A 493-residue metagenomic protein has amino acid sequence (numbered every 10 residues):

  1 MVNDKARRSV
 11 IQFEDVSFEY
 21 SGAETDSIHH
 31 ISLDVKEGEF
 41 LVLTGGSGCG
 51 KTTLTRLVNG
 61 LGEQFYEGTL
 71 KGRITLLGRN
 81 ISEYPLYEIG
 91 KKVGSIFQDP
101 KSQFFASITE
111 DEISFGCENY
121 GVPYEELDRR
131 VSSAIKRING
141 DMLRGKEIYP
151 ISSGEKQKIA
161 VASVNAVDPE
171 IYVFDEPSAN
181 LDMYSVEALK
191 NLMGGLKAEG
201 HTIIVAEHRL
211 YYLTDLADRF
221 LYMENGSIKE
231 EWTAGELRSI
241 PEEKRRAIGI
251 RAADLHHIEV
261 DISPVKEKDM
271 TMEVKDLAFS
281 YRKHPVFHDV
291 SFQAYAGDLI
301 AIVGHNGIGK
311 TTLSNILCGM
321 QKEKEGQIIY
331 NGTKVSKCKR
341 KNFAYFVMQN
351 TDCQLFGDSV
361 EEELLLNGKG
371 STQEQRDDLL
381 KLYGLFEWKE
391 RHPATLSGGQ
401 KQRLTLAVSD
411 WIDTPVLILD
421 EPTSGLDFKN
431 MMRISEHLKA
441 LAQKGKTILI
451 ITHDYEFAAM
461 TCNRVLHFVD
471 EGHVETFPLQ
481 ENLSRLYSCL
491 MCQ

Functional and structural regions predicted by a protein language model:
T44-G46, V303-H305: The feature captures the beta-strand-to-loop junction immediately N-terminal to the Walker
N59, C318: Helix-to-loop junction immediately C-terminal to a conserved catalytic motif
E67-R79, G326-R340: Conserved ABC transporter NBD signature motif
E125-L143, Q373-W388: Conserved ABC ATPase "signature" region
E147-I151, E155, H392-L396: Conserved ABC ATPase signature
Y172-D175, L417-D420: Catalytic Walker B motif of ABC-type/P-loop ATPase nucleotide-binding domains
E207-H208, T452-H453: H-loop/switch region of ABC-family ATPase nucleotide-binding domains
